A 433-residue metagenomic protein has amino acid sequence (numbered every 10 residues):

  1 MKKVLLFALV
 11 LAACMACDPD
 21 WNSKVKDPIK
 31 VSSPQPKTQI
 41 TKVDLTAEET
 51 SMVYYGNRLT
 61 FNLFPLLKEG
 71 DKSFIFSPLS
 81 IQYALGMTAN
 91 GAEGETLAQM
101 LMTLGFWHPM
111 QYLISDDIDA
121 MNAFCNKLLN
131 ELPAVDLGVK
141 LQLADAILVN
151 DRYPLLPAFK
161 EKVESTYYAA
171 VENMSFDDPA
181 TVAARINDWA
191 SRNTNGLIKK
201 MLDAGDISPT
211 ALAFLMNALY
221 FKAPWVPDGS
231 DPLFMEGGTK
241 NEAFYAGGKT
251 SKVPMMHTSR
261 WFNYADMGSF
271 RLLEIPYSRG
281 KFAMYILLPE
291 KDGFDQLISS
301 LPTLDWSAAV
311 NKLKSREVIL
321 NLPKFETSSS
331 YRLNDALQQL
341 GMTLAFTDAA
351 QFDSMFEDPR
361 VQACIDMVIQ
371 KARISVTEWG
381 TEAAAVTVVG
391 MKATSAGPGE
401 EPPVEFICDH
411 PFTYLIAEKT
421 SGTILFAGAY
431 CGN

Functional and structural regions predicted by a protein language model:
V4, D27-P36, P359-R373, W379 (+2 more regions): Non-catalytic interaction/Regulatory regions outside core domains
V4-A13: Sec-dependent N-terminal signal peptides
L5, C17-F176: Detector for small/aliphatic-rich hydrophobic stretches
D71, M110-L288, N311-P398: Non-catalytic, conformational "gating/processing" segments within enzyme and secreted inhibitor domains
P78-A92, A213, Y414-T420, I424: Extended, hydrophobic/aromatic-rich amphipathic alpha-helical segments that build helical scaffolds
M100-L104, S230-N241, L297-L304: Short Gly/aromatic-enriched secondary-structure transition segments
L215, R271-L287, G397-N433: Extended hydrophobic
P289-K314: Internal alpha/beta scaffold segment
